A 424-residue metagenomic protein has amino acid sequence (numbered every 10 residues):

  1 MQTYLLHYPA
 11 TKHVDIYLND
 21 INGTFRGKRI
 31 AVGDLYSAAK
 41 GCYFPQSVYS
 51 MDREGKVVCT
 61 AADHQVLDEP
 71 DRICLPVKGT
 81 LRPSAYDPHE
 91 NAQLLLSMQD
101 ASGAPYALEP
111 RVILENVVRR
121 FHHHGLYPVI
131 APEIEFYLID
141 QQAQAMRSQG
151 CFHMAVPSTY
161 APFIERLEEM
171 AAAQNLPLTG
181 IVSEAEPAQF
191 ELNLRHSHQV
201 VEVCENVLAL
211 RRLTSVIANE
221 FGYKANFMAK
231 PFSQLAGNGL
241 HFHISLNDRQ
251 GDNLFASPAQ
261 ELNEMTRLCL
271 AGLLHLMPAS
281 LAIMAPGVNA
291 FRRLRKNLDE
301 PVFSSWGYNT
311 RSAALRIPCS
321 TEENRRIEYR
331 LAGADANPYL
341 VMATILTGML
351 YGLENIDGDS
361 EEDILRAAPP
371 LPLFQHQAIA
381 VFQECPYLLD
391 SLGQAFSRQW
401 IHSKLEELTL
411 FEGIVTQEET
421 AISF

Functional and structural regions predicted by a protein language model:
M1-P9, Y17-T24, A38, E202 (+2 more regions): C-terminal accessory/tail domains of diverse enzymes
M1-S183, E202, L340, A367-F424: ATP/Mg2+-dependent ligation/transfer catalytic cores
D20-I21, D140-Q142, L246-G251, S320: Short acidic-glycine loop/turn motifs at beta-strand connectors
L94-D100, F190-S197, I244, Y329: Short, hydrophobic beta-strand segments
P128-D140, Q174-L194, A225-L246, S280-V288: Core alpha/beta catalytic barrel or barrel-like domain that forms the active/cofactor pocket in diverse metabolic
Q149-P157, H196-C204, G251-Q260: Glycine-rich tight-turn/loop motif centered on a GG-T
I164-A172, L178, L194-Q199, R211-A225: Accessory "access/gating" subregions that flank catalytic or transport cores
